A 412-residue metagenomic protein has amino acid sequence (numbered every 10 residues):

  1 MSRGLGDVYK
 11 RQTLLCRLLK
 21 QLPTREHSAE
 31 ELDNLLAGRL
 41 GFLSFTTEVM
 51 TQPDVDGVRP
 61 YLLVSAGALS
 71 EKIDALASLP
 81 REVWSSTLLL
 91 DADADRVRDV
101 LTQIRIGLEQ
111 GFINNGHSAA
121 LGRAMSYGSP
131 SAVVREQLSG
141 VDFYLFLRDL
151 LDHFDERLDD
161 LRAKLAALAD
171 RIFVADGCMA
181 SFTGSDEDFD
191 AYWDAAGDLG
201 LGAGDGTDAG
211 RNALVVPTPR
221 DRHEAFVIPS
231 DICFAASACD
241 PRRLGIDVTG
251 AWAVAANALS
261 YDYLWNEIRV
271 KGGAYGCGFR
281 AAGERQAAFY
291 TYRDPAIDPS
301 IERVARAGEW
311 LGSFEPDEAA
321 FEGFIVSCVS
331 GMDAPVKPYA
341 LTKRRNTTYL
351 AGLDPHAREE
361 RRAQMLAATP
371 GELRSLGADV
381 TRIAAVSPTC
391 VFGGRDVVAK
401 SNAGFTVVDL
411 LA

Functional and structural regions predicted by a protein language model:
R3-Q12, C16-K20, H27-D155, A175-G184 (+3 more regions): M16 family metallopeptidases and their MPP-like homologs
L18-L19, L36, L40, W84 (+4 more regions): Hydrophobic, Leu/Ile/Phe/Ala-enriched alpha-helical segments that form helix-helix packing faces
R148-G204: Ordered core of a single globular domain
A163-R171, G177-M179, H223-A225, L264-W265 (+2 more regions): Generic recognition of flexible, low-complexity loop/linker segments
M179-A236, P241-R243, V397-A412: An aromatic/glycine/proline-enriched structural segment found at the starts of mature extracellular/organellar domains
A367-A412: In a subset of proteins, long, contiguous C-terminal domains/tails are tracked
